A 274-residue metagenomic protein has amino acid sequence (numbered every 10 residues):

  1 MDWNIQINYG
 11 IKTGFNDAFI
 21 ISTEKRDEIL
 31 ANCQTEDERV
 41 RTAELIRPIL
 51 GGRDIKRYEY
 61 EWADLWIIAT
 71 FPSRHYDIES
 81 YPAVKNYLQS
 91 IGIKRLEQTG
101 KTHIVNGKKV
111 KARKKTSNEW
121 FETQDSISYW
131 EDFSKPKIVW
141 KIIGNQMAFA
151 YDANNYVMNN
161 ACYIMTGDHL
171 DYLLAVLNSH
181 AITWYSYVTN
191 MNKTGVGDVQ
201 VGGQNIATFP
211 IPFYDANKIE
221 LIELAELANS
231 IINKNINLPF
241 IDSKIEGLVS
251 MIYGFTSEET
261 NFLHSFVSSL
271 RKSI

Functional and structural regions predicted by a protein language model:
M1-E220: Polybasic, glycine- and aromatic-enriched phosphate-binding surface used to engage nucleic acids
A83, I211-I274: Non-catalytic DNA-recognition/assembly elements of restriction-modification systems
